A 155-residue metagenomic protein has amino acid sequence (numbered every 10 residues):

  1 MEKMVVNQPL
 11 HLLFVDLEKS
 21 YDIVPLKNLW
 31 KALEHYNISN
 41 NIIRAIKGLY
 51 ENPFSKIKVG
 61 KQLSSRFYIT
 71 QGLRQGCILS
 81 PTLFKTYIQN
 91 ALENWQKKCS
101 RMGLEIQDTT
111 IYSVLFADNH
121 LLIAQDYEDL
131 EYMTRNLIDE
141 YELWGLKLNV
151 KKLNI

Functional and structural regions predicted by a protein language model:
M1-I155: Nucleotidyl polymerases of mobile genetic elements and RNA viruses
